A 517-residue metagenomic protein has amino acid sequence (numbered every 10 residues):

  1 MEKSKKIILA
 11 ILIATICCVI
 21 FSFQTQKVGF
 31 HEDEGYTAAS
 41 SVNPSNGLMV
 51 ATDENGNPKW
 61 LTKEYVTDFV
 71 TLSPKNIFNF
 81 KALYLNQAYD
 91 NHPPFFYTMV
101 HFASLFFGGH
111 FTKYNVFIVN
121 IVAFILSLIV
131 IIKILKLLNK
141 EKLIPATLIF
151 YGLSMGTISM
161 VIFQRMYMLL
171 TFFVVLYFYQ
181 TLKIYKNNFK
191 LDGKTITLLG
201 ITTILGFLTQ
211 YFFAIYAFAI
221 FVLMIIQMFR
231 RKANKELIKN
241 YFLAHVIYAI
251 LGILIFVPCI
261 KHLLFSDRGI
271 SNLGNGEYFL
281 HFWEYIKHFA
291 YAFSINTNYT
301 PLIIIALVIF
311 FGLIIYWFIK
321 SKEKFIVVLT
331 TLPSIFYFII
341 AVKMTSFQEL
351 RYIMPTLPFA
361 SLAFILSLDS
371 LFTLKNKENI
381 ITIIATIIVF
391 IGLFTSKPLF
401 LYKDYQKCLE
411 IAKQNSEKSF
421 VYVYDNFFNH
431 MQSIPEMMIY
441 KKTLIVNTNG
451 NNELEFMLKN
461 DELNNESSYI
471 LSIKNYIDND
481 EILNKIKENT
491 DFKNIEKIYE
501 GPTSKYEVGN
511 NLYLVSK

Functional and structural regions predicted by a protein language model:
L9-A14, I201, L362, L368-T395 (+1 more regions): Signature aromatic-anchored transmembrane alpha helix within multi-pass, membrane-resident enzymes that catalyze glycan
V42-H92, S104-G109, K113: Interfacial juxtamembrane loops and adjacent helix segments that form the catalytic/substrate-binding surfaces
F102, V130, L153, M168-N187 (+2 more regions): Specific aromatic-rich, kink-prone transmembrane helix
N115-L138, L176, G312-W317: Transmembrane-helix motifs of polytopic, lipid-linked glycan transferases
L170, I215, V328-P333, M344-K375: Hydrophobic/aromatic-rich transmembrane helices and adjacent perimembrane loops
Q180-K194, I215-I250: Perimembrane helix-loop-helix junctions
G193-Y211, I247: Membrane-interface alpha helices of multi-pass inner-membrane proteins
I388-E453: Membrane-embedded, lumen/periplasm-facing catalytic core of multi-pass transferases that use lipid-linked donors
